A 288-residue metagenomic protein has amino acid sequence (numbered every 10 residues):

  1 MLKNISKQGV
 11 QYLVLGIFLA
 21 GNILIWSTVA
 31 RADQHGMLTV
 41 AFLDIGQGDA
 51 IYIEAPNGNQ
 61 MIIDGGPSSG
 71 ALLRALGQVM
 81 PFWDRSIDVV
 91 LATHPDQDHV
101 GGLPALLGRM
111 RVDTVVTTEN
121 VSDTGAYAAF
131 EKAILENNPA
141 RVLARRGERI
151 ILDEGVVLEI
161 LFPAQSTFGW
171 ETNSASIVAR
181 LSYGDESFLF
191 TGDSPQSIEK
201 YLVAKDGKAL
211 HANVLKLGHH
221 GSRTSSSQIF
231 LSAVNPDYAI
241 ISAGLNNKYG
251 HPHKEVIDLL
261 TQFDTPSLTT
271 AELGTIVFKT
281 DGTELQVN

Functional and structural regions predicted by a protein language model:
L2-N288: Non-globular, low-confidence helical/coil segments that flank catalytic cores
